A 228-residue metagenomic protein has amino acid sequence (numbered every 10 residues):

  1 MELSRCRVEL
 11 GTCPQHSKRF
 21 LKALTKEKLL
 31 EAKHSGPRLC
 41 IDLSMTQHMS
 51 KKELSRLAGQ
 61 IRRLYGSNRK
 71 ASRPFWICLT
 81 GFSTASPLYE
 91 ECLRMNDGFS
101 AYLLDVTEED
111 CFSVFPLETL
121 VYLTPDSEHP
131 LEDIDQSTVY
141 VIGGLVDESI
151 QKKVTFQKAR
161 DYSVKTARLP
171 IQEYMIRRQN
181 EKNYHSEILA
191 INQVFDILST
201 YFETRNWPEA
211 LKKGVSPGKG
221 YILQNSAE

Functional and structural regions predicted by a protein language model:
M1-H129, E181: RNA substrate-binding interface of SAM-dependent RNA methyltransferases
E31-H34, R69-A71, S113-P116, E132-D135 (+4 more regions): Intrinsically disordered, low-complexity regulatory regions enriched in Ser/Pro/Gly/Thr and acidic residues
H48-S50, A85-P87, H129-E132, E148-Q151 (+2 more regions): Eukaryotic short linear interaction motifs
I61, L120-V121, D126-L131, V139-Y140 (+2 more regions): Broad hydrophobic/π-residue packing in well-ordered secondary structure
S137-E228: C-terminal folded domains that constitute the principal catalytic or ligand-binding module of multi-domain proteins
